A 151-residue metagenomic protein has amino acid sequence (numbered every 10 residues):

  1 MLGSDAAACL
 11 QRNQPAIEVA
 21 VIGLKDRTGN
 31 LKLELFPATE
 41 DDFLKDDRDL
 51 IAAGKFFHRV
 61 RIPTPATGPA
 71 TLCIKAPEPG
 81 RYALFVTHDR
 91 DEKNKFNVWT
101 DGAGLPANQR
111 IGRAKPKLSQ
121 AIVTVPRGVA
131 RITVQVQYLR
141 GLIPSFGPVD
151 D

Functional and structural regions predicted by a protein language model:
M1-E40, L44-K45, N94-D151: Primarily secretory-pathway and cell-envelope proteins
Q11, A76-P77: Hydrophobic beta-strand core residues of beta-sandwich domains
E34-F36, D49-I51, F85-V86: Short acidic/polar alpha-helix capping motifs at helix-coil junctions
D46-A76: Tryptophan-paired
P77-V86: A short tyrosine-centered beta-strand micro-motif
T87-D91: Acidic, divalent-cation-chelating loop motifs in proteins
